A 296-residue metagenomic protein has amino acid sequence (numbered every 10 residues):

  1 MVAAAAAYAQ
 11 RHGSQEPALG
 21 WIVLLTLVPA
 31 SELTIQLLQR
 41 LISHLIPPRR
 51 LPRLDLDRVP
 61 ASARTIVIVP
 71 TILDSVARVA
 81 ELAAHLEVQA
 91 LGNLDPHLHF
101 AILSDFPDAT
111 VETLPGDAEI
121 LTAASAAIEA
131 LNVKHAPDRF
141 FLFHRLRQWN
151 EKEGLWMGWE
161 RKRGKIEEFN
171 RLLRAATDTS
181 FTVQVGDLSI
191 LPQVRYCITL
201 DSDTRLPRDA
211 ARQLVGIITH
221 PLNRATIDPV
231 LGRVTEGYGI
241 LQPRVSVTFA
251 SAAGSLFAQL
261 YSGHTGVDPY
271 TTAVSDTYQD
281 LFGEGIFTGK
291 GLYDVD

Functional and structural regions predicted by a protein language model:
A7-P29: Hydrophobic alpha-helical transmembrane segments
A9-Q10, L38-S43, V215: Membrane-water interface at transmembrane helix exits
Q10-Q15, S43-L51: Transmembrane helix-loop junctions in multipass membrane proteins, especially transporters and channels
I22-P47: Transmembrane alpha-helices and immediately adjacent membrane-cytoplasm interface residues in multi-pass integral
L51-D296: Internal catalytic domains of large membrane-associated glycosyltransferases
